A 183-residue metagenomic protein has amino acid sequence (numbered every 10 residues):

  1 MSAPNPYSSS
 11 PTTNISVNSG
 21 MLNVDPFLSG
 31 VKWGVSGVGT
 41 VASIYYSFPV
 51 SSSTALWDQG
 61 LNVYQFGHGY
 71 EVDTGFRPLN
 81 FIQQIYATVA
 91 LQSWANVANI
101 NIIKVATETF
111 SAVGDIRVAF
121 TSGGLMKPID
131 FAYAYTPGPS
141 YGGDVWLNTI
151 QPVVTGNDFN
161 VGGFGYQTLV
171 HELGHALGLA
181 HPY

Functional and structural regions predicted by a protein language model:
M1-Y183: Zinc-dependent metalloendopeptidases
